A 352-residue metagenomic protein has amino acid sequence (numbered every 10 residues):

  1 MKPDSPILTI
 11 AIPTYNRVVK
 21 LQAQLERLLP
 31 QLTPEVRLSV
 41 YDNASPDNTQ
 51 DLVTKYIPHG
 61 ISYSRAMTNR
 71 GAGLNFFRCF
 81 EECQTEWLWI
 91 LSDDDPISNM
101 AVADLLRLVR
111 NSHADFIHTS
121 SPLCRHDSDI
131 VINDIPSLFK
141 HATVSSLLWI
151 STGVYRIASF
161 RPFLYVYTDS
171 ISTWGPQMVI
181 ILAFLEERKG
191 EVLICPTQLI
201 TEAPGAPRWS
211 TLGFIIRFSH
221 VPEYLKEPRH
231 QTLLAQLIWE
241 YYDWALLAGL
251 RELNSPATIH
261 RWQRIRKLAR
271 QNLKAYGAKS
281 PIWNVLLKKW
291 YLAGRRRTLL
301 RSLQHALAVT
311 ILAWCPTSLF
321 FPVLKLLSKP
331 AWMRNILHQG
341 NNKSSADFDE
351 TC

Functional and structural regions predicted by a protein language model:
R17-P30: Short, well-formed alpha-helical segments that are part of the catalytic scaffolds of diverse glycosyltransferases
V19-Q22, D47-K55, M100: Acidic helix N-cap motif at the loop->helix transition within catalytic regions of sugar-transfer enzymes
Y41-D51, T68, S92: A conserved acidic beta->alpha catalytic loop
A66-C83: Glycine-rich, basic loop-to-helix element that forms the pyrophosphate-binding segment of sugar-nucleotide handling
L88: Short aromatic/hydrophobic "clamp" motif used to bind/position activated sugar donors
P96, M100-V131: Conserved donor NDP-sugar-binding/catalytic core segment of glycosyltransferases
P136-F218: Conserved nucleotide-sugar donor-binding catalytic segment
R208-Q236, D243-A248, E252-S280: Catalytic core of nucleotide-sugar-dependent glycosyltransferases
